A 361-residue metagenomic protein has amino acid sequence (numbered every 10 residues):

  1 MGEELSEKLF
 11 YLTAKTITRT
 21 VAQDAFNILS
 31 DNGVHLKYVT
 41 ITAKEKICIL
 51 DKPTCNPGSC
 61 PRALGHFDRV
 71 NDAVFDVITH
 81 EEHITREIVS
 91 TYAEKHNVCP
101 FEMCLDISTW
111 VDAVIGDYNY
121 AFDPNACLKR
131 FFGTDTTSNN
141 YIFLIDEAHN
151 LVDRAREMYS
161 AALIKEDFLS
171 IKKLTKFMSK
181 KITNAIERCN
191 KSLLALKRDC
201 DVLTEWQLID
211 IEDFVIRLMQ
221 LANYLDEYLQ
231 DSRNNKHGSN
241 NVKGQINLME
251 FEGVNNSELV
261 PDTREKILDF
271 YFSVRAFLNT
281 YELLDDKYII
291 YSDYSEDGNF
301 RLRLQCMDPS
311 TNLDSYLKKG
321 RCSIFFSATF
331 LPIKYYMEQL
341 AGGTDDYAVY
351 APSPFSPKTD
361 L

Functional and structural regions predicted by a protein language model:
M1: Walker A/P-loop
E4, N32, G342-T344: Secondary-structure transition/capping motifs at alpha-helix termini and the adjoining loop/turn into the next element
S6, S138-N140, G320: A general structural motif
S6-V114, N119-F122, K173, K191-K197 (+4 more regions): A substrate-engagement module of RecA-like helicase motors
Y11-T16, H35-I49, N139-L151, L163-L174 (+1 more regions): Conserved beta-strand -> loop -> alpha-helix junction used to position metal-binding or nucleic-acid-contacting
T20, D24, E94-A113, D117-R233 (+1 more regions): Signature of the SF2 helicase/ATPase Hel1-core->accessory helical subdomain module
I49, V152, K197, E282-D285: Short amphipathic alpha-helical interaction/hinge segments
V89-T109, V114, N125-G133, N235-K236 (+1 more regions): A contiguous, basic/glycine-rich beta-loop/short-helix subdomain that forms a polymer-engagement track
